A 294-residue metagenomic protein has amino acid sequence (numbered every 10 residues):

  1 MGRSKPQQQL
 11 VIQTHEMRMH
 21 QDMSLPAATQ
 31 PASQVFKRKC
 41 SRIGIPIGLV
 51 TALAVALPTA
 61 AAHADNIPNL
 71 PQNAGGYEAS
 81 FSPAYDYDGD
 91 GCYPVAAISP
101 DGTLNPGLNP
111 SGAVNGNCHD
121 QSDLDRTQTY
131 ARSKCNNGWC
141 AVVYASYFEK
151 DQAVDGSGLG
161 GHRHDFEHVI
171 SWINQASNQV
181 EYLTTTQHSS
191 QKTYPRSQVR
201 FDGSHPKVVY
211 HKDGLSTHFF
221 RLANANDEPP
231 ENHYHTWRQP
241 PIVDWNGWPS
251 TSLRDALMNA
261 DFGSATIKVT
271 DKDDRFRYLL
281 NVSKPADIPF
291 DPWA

Functional and structural regions predicted by a protein language model:
M1-K39: N-terminal secretory signal peptides that target proteins for export/translocation
P6-Q7, G44, G48, A52 (+2 more regions): Intrinsically disordered, low-complexity, compositionally biased regions/tails
L25-P26, Q30-A60: Secretory targeting and sorting signals
A62-E167, E181-A294: A domain-level signal for the mature, folded cores of soluble proteins
W172-A176: Short beta-strand micro-motifs enriched in acidic
